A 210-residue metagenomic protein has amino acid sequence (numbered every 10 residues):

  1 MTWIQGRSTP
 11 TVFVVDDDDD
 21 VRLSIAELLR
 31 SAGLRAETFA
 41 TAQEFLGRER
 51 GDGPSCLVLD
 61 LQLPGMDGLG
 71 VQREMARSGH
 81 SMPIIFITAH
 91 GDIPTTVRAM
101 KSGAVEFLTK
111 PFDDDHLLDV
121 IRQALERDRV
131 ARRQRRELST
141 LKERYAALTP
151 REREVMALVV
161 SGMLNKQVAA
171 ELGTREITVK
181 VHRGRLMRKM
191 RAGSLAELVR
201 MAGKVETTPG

Functional and structural regions predicted by a protein language model:
M1-F13, D19, A26, T41 (+2 more regions): Non-catalytic signal-transmission and effector/linker regions of two-component phosphorelay proteins
T38-C56: Acidic, metal-coordinating helix/loop segments flanking the phosphotransfer/catalytic sites of two-component signaling
A40-T41, D67-G70: Acidic catalytic/metal-coordinating carboxylates
G47, L69-H80, R98: Short amphipathic alpha-helix used as the core "switch/output" element in two-component signaling
D60, T88: Active-site residues of response regulator receiver
D92-P94, L108, F112-R122, E171: C-terminal output helix
M187-G210: Basic, Lys/Arg-enriched C-terminal extension of HTH/homeodomain DNA-binding domains
